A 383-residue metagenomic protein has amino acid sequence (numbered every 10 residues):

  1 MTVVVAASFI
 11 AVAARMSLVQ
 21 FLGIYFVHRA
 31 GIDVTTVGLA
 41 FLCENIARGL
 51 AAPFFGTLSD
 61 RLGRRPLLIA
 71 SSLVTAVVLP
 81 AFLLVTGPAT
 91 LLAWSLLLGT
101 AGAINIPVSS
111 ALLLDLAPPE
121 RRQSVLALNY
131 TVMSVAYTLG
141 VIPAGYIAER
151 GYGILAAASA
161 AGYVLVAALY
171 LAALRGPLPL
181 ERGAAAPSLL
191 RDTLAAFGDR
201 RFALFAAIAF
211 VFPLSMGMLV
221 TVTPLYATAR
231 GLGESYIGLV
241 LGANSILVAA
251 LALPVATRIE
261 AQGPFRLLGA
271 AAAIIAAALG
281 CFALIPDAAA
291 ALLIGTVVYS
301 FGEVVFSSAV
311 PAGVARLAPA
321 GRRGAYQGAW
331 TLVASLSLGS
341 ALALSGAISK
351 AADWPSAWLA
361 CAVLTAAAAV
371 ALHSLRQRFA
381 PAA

Functional and structural regions predicted by a protein language model:
M1, G176-F205: Juxtamembrane intracellular "pre-TM" segments in multi-pass secondary transporters
M1-N45, A203-I208, P213-V240: Helix-loop boundary and gating motifs at the non-cytosolic
N45-P53, Y137-T138, S245-L253, L338-G339: Residue-level signature of mid-helix packing/kink "hotspots" within the transmembrane helices of 12-pass Major
A51-G63, L251-P264, S349: Helix-to-loop junctions at the C-terminal end of transmembrane segments in multipass secondary transporters
P66-P80, R266-C281: Structural signature of the two symmetry-related core transmembrane helices
L96-M133: Cytoplasmic helix-loop-helix junction between adjacent transmembrane helices in 12-TM secondary transporters
A148-A161, A347-L364: A membrane-interface helix-boundary motif in multi-pass transporters
G162-L180, A371-R376: C-terminal membrane-cytosol helix-exit motif in multi-pass small-molecule transporters
